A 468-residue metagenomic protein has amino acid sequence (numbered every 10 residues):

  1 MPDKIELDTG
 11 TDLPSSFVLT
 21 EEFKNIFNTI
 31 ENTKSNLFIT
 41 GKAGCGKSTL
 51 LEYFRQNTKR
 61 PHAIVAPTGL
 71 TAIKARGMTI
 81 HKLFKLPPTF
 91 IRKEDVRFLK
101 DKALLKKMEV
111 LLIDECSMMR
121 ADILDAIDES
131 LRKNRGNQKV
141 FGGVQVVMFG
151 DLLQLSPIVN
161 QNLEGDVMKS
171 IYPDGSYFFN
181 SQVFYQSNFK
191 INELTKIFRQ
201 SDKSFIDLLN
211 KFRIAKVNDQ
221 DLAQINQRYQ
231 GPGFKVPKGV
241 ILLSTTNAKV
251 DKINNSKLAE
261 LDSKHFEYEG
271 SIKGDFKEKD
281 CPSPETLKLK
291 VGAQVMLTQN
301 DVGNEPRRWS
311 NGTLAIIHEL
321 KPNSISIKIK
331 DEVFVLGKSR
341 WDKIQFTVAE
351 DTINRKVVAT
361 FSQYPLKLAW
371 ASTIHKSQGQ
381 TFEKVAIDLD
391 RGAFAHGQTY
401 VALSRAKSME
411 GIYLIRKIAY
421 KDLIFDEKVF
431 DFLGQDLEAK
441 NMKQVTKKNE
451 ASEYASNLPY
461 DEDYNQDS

Functional and structural regions predicted by a protein language model:
M1-S468: Conserved ATP-binding/catalytic motifs of P-loop helicase motor domains
